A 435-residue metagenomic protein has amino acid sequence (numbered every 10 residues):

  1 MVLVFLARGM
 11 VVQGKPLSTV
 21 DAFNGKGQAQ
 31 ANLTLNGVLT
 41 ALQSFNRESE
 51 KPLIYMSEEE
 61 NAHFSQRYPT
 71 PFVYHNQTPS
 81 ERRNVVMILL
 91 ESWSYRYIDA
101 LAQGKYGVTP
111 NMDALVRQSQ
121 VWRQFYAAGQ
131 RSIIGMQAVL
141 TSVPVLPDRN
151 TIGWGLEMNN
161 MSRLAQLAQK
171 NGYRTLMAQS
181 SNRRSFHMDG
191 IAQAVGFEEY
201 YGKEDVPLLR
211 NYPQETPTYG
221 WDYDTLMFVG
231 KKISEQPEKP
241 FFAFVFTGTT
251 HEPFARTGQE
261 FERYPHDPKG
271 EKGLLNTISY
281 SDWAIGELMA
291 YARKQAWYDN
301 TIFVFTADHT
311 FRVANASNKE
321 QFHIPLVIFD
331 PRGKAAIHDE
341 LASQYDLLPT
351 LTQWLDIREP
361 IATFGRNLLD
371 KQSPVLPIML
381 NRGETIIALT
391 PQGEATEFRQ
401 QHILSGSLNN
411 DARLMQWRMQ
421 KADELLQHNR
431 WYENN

Functional and structural regions predicted by a protein language model:
M1-R8: Hydrophobic membrane-insertion alpha-helices, especially the h-region of bacterial N-terminal signal peptides
G9-A362, Q372-L376, R382: Soluble catalytic regions of membrane-associated enzymes that act on cell-envelope and secretory-pathway components
L17, K334-N435: Membrane-interface soluble catalytic domains
